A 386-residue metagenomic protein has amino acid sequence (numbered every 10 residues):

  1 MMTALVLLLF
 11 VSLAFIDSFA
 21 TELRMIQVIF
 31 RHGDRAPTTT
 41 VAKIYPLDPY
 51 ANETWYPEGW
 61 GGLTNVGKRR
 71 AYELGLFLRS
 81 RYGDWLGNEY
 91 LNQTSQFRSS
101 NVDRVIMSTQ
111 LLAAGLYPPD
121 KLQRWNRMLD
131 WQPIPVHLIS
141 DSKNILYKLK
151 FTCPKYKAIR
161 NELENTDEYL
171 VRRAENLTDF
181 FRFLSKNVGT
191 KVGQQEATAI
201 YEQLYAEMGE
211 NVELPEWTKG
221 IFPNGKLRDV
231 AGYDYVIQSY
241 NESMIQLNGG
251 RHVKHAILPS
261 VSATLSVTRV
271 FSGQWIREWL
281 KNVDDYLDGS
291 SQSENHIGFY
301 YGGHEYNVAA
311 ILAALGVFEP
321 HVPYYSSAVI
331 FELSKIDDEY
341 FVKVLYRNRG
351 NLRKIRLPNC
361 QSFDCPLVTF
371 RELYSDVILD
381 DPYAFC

Functional and structural regions predicted by a protein language model:
M2-A20: Cleavable N-terminal signal peptides of Sec/SRP-targeted secreted and luminal proteins
F19-Q96, S100-F299, G303-C386: Signature for phosphate-centric chemistry
